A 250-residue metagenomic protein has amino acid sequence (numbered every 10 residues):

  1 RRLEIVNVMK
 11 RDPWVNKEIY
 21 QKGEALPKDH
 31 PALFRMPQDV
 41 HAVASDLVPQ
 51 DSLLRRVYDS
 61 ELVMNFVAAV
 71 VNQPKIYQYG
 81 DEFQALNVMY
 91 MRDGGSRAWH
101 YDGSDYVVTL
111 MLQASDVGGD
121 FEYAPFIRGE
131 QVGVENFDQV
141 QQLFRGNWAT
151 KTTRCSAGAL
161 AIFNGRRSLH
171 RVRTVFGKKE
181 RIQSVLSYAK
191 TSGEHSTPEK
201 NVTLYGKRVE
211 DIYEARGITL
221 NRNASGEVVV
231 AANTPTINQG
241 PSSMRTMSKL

Functional and structural regions predicted by a protein language model:
R2-E4, K22-E82: Signature of the catalytic double-stranded beta-helix
L3-W14, Q21: N-terminal accessory alpha/beta regions
V6, S115, T191: Phosphate/oxyanion-binding loops and surfaces in catalytic or ligand/nucleic-acid-binding neighborhoods
W14-K22, E82-A85: Short, glycine/charge-rich beta-strand/loop segments that flank catalytic centers and engage negatively charged groups
K28-L33, S45-V57, W99, F126-V134 (+1 more regions): Short N-terminal helix-initiation segments at or just after the protein's N-terminus
R56-S60, Y101, T153-R154, G177: Aromatic-acidic/polar surface patches that form glycan- and anion
M64-I162, R166, E194-H195: Catalytic core of non-heme Fe(II) oxygenases with the double-stranded beta-helix
E122-F126, Q131-L250: Catalytic core of Fe(II)/2-oxoglutarate
